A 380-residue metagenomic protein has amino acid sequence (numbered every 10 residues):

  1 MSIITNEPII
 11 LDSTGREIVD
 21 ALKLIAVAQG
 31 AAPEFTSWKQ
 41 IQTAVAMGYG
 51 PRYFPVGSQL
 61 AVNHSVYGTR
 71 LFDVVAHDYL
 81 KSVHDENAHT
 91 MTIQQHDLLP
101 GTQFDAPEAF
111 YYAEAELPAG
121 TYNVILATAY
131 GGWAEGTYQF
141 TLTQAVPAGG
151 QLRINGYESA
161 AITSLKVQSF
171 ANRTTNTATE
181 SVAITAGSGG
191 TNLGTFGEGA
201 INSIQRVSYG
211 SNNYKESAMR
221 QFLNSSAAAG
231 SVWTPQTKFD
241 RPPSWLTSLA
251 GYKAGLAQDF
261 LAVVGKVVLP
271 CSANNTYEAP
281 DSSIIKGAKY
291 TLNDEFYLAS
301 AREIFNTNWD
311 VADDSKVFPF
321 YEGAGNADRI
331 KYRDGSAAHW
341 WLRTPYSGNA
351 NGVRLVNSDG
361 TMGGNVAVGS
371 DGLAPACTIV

Functional and structural regions predicted by a protein language model:
M1-L22: Short, low-complexity N-terminal tether/leader segments at secretion or assembly junctions of large, surface-exposed
I4, G120-Y122: Compositionally biased, intrinsically disordered low-complexity regions
L22-P118, T141, A145-V380: Collagenous Gly-X-Y triple-helix signature in extracellular proteins
Y122-V124, Y138: A short tyrosine-centered beta-strand micro-motif
